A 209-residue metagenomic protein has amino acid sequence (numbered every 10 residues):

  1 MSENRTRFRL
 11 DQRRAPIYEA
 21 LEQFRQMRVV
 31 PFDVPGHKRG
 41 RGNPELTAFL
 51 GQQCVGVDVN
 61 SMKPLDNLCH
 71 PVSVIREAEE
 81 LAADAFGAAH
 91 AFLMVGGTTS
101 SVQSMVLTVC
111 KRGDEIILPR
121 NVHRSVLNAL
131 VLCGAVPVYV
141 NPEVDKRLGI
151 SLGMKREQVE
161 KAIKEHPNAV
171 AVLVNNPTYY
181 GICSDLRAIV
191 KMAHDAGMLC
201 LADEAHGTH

Functional and structural regions predicted by a protein language model:
M1-S73: N-terminal "arm"/small-domain region of PLP-dependent enzymes with the aminotransferase-like
Q52-S100: Conserved N-terminal alpha-helix of the aminotransferase class I/II PLP-enzyme fold
I75, G96-S101, V122-R124, T178-I182 (+1 more regions): Gly/Ser/Thr-rich loops at beta-strand to alpha-helix junctions that form or flank small-molecule/cofactor-binding
A88, A135, M198: Short glycine/serine/threonine/alanine-rich loop segments
H90-I116, A129: Conserved beta-loop-alpha segment that forms the PLP phosphate-binding cup at the N-terminus of a helix
D114-V174: PLP-dependent aminotransferase-like
L148-H209: Active-site phosphate-binding strand-loop segment of PLP-dependent enzymes
